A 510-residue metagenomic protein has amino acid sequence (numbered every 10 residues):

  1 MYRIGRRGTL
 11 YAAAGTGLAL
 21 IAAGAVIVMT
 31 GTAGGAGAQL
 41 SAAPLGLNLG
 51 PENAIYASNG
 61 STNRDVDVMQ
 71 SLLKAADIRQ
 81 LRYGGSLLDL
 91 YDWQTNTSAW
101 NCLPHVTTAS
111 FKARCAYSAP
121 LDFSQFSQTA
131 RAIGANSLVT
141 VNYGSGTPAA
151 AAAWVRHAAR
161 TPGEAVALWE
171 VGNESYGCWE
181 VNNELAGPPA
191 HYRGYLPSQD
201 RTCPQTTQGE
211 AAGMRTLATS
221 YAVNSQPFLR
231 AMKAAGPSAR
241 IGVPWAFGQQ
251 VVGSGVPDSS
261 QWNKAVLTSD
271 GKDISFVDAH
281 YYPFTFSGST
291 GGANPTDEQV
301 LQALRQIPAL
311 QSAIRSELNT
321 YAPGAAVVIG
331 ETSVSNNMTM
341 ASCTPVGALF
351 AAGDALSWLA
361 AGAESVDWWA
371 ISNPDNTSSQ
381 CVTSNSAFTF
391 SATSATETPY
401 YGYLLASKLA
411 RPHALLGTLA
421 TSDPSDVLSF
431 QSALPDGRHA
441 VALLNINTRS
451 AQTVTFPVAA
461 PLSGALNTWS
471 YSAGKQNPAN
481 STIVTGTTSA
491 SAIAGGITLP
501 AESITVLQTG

Functional and structural regions predicted by a protein language model:
Y2-T30: Secretory targeting and sorting signals
G31-K272: N-terminal catalytic cores of secreted or lumenal carbohydrate-active enzymes
N53-N59, L90-D92, S287-G288, Q476-N480 (+1 more regions): Short, solvent-exposed loop/turn elements at domain surfaces
M214-A351, A361: Noncatalytic carbohydrate-binding groove/subsite architecture in carbohydrate-active enzymes
I329, S333-A410, A414-L428: Aromatic/acidic polysaccharide-binding cleft in carbohydrate-active enzymes
D423-L462, T468-Y471, E502: Carbohydrate-binding surface patches
S472-A490: Solvent-exposed beta-strand/loop surfaces of large extracellular or lumenal domains
G486-G510: C-terminal beta-strand-rich structural cap/linker in extracellular carbohydrate-active enzymes
